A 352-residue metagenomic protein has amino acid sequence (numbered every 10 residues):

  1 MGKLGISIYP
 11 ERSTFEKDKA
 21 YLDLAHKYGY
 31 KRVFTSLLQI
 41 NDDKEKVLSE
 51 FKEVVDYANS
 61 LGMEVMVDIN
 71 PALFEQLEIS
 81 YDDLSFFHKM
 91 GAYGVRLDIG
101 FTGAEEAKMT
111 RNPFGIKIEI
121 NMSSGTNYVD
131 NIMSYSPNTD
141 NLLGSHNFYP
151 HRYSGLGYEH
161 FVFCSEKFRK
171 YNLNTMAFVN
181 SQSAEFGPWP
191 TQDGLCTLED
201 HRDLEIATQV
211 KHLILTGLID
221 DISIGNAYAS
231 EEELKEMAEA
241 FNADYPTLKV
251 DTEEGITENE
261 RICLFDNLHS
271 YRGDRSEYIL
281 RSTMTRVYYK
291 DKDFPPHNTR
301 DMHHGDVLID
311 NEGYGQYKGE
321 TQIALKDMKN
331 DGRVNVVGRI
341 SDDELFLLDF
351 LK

Functional and structural regions predicted by a protein language model:
G2-K19, V67-I79, Q192-L204: Active-site mouth loops of central-metabolism enzymes
S13-K27, Q76-F86, V129-D130, E205-H212: Short, acidic/polar
K17-Q39, F87-G94: Catalytic domains of carbohydrate-active enzymes, especially glycoside hydrolases
K31-V54: Glycine-rich, proline-tolerant flexible connector loops at the mouths of alpha/beta enzymes
S36-L38, K44, D68-P71, G91-G103 (+2 more regions): Catalytic beta/alpha-barrel core
V47-Y93, A104-E105: N-terminal active-site wall of soluble small-molecule enzyme domains
N121-G255: Catalytic alpha/beta core domains of metabolic enzymes, predominantly
D251-K352: C-terminal functional modules
